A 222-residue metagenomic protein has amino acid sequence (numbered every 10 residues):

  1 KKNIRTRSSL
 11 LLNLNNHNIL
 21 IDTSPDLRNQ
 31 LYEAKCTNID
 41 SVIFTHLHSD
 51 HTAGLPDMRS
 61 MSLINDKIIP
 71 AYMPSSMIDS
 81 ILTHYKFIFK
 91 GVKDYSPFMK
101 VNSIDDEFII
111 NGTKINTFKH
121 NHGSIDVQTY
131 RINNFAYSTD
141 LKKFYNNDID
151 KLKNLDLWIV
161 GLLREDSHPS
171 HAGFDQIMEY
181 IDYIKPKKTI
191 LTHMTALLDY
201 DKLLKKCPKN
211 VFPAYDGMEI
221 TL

Functional and structural regions predicted by a protein language model:
K1-A34, K100-N147, D216-L222: Core dinuclear metal-dependent hydrolase active-site scaffold
N18-M73, N154-L157: Active-site metal-binding motif and surrounding structural segment of the metallo-beta-lactamase
I21, T45, T139, V160 (+1 more regions): Active-site flanking residues adjacent to catalytic metal/cofactor-binding acidic residues
T37, P97, T113, K153 (+1 more regions): Structured loop/turn residues at beta-strand edges in well-structured enzyme cores
N38-F44, V92-S96, V211-Y215: Short hydrophobic/aromatic-enriched beta-strand-loop microsegments
V42, F135-A136, W158, T189: Short, well-ordered beta-strand core segments
N65-I69, M77-V101: Active-site neighborhood of divalent metal-dependent phosphoester bond hydrolases
Y145-L222: Binuclear metal-ion centers of metallo-dependent hydrolases, dominated by the metallo-beta-lactamase
